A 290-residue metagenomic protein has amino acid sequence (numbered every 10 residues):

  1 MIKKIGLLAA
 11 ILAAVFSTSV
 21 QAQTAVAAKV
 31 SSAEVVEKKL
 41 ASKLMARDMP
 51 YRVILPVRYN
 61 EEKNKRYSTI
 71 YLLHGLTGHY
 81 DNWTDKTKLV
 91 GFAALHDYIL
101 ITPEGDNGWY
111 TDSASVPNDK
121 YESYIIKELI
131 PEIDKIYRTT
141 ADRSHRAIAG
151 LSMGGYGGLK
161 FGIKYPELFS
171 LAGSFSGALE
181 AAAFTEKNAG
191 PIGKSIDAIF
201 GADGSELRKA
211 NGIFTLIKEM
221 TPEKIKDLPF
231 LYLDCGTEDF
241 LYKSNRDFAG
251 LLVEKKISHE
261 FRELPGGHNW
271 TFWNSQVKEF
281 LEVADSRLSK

Functional and structural regions predicted by a protein language model:
M1-A9: Bacterial N-terminal signal peptides that target proteins for export
L8-S17: Bacterial N-terminal signal peptides
T18-A22: Sec/Tat signal peptide C-region and signal peptidase I cleavage site
Q23-K290: Non-catalytic cap/lid and distal C-terminal segments of serine-dependent acyl enzymes
